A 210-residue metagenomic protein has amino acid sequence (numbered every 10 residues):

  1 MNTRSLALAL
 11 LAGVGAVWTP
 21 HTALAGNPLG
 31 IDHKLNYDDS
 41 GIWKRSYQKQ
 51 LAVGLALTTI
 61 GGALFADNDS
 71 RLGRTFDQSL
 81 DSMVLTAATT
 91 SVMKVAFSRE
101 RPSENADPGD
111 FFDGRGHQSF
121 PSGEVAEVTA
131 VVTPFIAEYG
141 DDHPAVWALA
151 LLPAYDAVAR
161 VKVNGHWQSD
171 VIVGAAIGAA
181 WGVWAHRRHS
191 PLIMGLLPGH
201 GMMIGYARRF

Functional and structural regions predicted by a protein language model:
M1-V53, R74, T86-F210: Replace "edges of transmembrane helices
Q48-F65: Hydrophobic alpha-helical transmembrane segments
G62-A88: Interfacial segments of alpha-helical transmembrane regions
